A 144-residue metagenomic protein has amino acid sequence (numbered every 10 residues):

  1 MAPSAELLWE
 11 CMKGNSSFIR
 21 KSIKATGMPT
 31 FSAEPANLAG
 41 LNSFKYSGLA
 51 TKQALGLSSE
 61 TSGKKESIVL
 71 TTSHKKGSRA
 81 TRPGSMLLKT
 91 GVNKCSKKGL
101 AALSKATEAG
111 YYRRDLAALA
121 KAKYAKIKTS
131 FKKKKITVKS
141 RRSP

Functional and structural regions predicted by a protein language model:
M1-P144: Compact, Lys/Arg-rich rRNA/RNP-binding cores from ribosome-related proteins
